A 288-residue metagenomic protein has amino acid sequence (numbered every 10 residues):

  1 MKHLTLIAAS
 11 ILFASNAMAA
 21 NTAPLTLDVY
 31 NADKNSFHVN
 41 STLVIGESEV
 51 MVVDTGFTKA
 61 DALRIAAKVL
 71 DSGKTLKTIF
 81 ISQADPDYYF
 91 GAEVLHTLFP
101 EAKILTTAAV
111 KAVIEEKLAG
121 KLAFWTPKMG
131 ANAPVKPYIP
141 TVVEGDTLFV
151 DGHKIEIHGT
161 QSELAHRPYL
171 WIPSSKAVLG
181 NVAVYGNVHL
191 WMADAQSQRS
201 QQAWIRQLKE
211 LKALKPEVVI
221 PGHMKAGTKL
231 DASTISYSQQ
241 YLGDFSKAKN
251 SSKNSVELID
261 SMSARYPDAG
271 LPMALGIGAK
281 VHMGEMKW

Functional and structural regions predicted by a protein language model:
M1-A19: Gram-negative bacterial Sec-dependent N-terminal signal peptides
I11, A213-V218, A226-W288: Accessory terminal helices/loops
N21-D71, Y169-V182: Conserved beta-strand hairpin/beta-sheet module of binuclear metal-dependent hydrolase folds, prominently
K34-N35, V50, F57-A60, Q83-Y88 (+5 more regions): Solvent-exposed loop/turn segments at secondary-structure junctions within structured extracellular/periplasmic domains
S41, A62-A66, Y89-H96, K111 (+4 more regions): Extracytoplasmic/secreted envelope proteins and their assembly/folding machinery, especially bacterial periplasmic
M51-D54, T78-I81, E156-I157: Short catalytic-loop micro-motif centered on adjacent basic/acidic residues
F57, K154, H158-S162, H166-S236 (+2 more regions): Metallo-beta-lactamase
L70-F149: Active-site HxH/HxHxD metal-binding segment of metal-dependent hydrolases
